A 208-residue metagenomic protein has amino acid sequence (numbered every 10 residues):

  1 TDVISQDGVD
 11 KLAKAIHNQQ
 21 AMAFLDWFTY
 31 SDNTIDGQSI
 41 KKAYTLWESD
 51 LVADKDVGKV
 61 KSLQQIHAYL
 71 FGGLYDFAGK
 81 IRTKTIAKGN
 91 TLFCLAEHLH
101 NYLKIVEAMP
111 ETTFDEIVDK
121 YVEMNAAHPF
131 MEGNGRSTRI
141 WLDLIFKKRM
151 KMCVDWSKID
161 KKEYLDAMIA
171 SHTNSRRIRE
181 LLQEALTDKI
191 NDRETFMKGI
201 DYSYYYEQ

Functional and structural regions predicted by a protein language model:
T1-Q208: FIC/Doc superfamily catalytic core
